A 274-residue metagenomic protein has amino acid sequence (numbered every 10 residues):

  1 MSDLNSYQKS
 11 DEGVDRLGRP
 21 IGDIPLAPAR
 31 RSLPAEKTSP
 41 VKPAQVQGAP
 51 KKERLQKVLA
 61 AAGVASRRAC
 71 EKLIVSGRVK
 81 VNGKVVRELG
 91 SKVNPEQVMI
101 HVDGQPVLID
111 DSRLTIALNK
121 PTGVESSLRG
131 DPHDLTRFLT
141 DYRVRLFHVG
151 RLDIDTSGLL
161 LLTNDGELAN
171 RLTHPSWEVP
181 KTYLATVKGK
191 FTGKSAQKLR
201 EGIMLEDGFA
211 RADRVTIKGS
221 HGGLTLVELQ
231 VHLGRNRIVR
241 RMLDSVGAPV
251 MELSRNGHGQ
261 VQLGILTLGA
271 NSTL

Functional and structural regions predicted by a protein language model:
S2, S6-Y7, E12-L17, K37-L274: Basic, flexible Lys/Arg- and Gly-enriched helix-loop patches that mediate nucleic-acid binding at interfaces with rRNA
L26-R30: Post-transcriptional modification and biogenesis factors for structured RNAs of the translation apparatus
